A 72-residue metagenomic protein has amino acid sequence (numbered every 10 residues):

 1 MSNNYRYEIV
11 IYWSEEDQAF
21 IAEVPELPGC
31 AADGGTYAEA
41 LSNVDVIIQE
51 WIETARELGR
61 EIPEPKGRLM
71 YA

Functional and structural regions predicted by a protein language model:
M1-E8, D17, S42-A72: Short, charged, surface-exposed hinge/linker loops at domain edges that act as mobile lids or interdomain connectors
Y12-L27: Short aromatic-glycine-(Arg/Gly/Cys) micro-motifs in beta-strand/loop hairpins
E26-G29, E64-K66: Hydrophobic residues in alpha-helical membrane-spanning segments
P28-E39: A short, exposed loop/beta-hairpin motif centered on an aromatic-Gly-Thr core
